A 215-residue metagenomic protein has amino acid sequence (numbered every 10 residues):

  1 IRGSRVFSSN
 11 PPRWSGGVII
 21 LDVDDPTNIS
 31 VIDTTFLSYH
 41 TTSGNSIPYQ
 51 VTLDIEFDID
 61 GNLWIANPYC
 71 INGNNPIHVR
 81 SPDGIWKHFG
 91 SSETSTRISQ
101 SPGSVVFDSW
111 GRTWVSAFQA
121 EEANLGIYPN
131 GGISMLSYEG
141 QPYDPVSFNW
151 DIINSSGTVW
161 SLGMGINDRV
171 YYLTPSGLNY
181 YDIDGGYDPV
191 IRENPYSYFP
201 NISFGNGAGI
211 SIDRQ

Functional and structural regions predicted by a protein language model:
I1, Y49-I55, S99-V105, S156-G163 (+1 more regions): Repeated scaffold domains used in trafficking and secretory/extracellular systems, primarily beta-propellers
I1-G16, L21-D24, N28-S30, T34 (+1 more regions): Solenoidal tandem-repeat scaffolds enriched in leucines and small polar residues
I1-G3, F57-D60, F107-W110, M164-N167 (+1 more regions): Residue-level detector of Asp-centered blade-edge/turn motifs that repeat once per structural unit in beta-propeller
R5-S9, N62-A66, R112-S116, G126 (+2 more regions): Conserved beta-propeller blade signature
P12-G16, Y69-G73, Q119-N124, G177-N179: Short glycine/acidic-enriched loop and turn motifs that connect beta-strands
W14-G17, Y49, N72-N74, S99 (+1 more regions): A detector of repeated loop/turn-to-beta-strand junctions in beta-rich toroidal repeat architectures
V18-V23, N75-G84, N130-Y138: Beta-propeller blade signature
P26-Y49, I85-S99, S137-S156, G186-G205: Surface-exposed loop and turn segments in beta-propeller and other repeat-based domains that flank or scaffold
